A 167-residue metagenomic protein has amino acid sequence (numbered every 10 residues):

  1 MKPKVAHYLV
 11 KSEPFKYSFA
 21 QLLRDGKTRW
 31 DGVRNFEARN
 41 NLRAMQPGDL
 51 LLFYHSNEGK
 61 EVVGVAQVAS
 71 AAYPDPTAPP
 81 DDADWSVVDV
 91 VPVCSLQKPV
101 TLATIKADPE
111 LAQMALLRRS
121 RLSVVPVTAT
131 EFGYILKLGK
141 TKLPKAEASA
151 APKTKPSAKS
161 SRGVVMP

Functional and structural regions predicted by a protein language model:
M1-P47, K142, A150-G163, P167: Compositionally biased, charged N-terminal/linker segments
K11-E13, V93, V127: Structured loops at beta-to-helix junctions and adjacent beta-edge loops in soluble globular domains
F15-Y17, Q97, F132-Y134: Short, acidic Gly/Pro/Ser/Thr-rich loop/turn segments
Q21, P99-I105, I135-L138: Short, charged, solvent-exposed linker or helix-capping segments at domain edges/interfaces that act as flexible hinges
Y54-K60: Short, charged beta-turn/beta-strand-edge "cap" motif at the junction between a beta-strand and an adjacent loop
V63-V125: Aromatic- and Lys/Arg-enriched surface recognition patch
L122-V124, T130-A146: Charge/polar-rich, low-complexity and marginally structured segments
